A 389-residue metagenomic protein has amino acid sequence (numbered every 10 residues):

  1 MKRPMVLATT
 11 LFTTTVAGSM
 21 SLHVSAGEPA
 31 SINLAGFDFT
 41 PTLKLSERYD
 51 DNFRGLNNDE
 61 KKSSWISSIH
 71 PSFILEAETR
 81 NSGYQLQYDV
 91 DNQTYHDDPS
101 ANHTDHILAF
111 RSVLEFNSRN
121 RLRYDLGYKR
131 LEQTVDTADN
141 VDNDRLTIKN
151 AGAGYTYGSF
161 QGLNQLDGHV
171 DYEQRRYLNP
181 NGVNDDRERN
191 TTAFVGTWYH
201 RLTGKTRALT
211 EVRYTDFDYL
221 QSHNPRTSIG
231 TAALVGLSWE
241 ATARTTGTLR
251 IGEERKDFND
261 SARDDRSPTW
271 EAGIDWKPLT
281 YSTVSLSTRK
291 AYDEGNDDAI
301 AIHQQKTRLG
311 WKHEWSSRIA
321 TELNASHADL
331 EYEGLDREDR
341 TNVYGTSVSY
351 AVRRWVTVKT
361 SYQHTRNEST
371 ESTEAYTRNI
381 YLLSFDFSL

Functional and structural regions predicted by a protein language model:
M1-S31: Cleavable N-terminal export/targeting peptides
S25-L389: Gram-negative and organellar
